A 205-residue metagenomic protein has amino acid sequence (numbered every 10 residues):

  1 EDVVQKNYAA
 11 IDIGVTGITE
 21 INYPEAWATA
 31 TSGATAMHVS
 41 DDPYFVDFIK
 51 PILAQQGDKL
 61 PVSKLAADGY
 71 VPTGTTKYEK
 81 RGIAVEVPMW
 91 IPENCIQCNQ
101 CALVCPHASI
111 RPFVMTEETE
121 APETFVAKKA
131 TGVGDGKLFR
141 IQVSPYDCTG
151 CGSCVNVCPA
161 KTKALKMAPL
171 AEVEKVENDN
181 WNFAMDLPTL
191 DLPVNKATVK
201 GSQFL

Functional and structural regions predicted by a protein language model:
D2-D147, V155-L205: Ferredoxin-type iron-sulfur electron-transfer modules and their immediate structural context
